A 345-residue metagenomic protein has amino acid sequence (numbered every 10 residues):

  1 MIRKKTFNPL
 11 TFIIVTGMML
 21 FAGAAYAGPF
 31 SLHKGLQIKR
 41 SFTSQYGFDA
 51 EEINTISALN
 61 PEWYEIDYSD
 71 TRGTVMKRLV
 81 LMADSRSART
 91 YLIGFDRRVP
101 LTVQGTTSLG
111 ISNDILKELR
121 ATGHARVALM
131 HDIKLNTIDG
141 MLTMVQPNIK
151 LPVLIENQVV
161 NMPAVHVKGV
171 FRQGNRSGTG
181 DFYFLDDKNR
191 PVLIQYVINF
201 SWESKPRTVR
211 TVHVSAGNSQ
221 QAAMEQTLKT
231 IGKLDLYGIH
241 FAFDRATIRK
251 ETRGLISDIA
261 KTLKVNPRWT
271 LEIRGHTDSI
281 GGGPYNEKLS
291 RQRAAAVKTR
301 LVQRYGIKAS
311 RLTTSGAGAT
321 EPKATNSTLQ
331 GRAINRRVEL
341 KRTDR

Functional and structural regions predicted by a protein language model:
M1-N8: N-terminal secretory signal peptides that target proteins for export/translocation
T11-A22: Bacterial N-terminal signal peptides
G28-Y91, A125-D235: Acidic, serine/threonine-rich low-complexity disordered tracts
S44, Y68-R72, F95-R97, G169-F171 (+8 more regions): A mature extracytoplasmic/lumenal domain signature
E62, P163, G232-Y237, D244 (+3 more regions): Envelope-exposed proteins and targeting segments
F95-G123: Acidic/charged, solvent-exposed loop-and-adjacent secondary-structure segments enriched in E/D, K/R, S/T, and G/P
N199-T270, Q303, R345: Periplasmic peptidoglycan-binding/tethering modules of Gram-negative envelope proteins
K250, R274-R345: Periplasmic OmpA-like peptidoglycan-binding domain that tethers envelope proteins to the cell wall
